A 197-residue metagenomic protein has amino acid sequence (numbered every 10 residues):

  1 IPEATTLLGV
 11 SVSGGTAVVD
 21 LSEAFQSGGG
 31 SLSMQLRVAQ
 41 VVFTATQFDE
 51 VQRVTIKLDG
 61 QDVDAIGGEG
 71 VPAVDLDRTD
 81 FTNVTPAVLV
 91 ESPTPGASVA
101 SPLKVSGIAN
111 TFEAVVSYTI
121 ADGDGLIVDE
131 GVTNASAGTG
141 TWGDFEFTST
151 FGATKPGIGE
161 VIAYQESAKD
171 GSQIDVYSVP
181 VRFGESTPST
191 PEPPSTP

Functional and structural regions predicted by a protein language model:
I1-P197: Bimodal "functional hotspot" detector
